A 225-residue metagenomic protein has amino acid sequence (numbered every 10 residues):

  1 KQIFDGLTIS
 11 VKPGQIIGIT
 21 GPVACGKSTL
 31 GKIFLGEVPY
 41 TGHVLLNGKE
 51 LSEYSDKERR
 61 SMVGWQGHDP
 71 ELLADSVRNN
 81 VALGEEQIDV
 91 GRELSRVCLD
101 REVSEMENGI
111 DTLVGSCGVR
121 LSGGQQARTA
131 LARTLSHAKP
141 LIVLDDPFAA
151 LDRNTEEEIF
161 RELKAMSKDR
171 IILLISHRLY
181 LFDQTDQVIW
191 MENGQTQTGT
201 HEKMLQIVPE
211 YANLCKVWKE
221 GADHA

Functional and structural regions predicted by a protein language model:
T20-P22: The feature captures the beta-strand-to-loop junction immediately N-terminal to the Walker
F34-G36: Helix-to-loop junction immediately C-terminal to a conserved catalytic motif
G42-E50, R59: Conserved ABC transporter NBD signature motif
P70-L113, A138, T155, E210-N213 (+1 more regions): Conserved "ABC signature" C-loop
A82, D145, L151-D152: ABC-family nucleotide-binding domains
S136-I142: A short, proline-enriched helix->beta-strand linker immediately N-terminal to the Walker B motif in ABC-type P-loop
R161, A165-K168, D183-A225: C-terminal portion of ABC ATPase nucleotide-binding domains
